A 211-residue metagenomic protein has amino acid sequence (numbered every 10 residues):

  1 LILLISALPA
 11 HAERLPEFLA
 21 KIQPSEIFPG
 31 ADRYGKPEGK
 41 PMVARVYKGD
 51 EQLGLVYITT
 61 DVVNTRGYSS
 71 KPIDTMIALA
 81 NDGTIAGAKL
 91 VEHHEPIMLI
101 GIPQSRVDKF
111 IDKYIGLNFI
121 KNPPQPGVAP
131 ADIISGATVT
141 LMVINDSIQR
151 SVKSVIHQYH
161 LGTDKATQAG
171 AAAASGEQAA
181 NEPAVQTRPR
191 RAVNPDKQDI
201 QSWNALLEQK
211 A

Functional and structural regions predicted by a protein language model:
L1-A7: Bacterial N-terminal signal peptides
H11-A211: Flexible, solvent-exposed loop/hinge segments and secondary-structure transition points
